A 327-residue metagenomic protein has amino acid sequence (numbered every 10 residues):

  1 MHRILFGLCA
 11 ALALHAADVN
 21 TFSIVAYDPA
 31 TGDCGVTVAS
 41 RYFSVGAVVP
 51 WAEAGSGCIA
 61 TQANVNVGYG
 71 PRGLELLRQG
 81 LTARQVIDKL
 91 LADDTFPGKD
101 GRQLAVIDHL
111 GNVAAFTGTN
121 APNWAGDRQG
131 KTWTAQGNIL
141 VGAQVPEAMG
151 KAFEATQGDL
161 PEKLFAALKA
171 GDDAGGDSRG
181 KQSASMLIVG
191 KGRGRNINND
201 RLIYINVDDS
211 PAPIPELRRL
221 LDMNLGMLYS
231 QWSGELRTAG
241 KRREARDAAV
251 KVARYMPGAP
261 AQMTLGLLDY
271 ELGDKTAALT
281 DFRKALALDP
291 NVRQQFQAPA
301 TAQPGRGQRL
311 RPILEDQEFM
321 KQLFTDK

Functional and structural regions predicted by a protein language model:
A17-F116, N120-R179, M186, D208-E244 (+3 more regions): Alpha/propeptide regions of enzymes that mature by internal proteolysis
G234-E235, L267, T301: Residue-level recognition of tetratricopeptide repeat
T238, E271-L272, G305: Register position in tetratricopeptide repeats
R242-D247, D274-D281: Structural signature of tandem alpha-helical TPR/SEL1-like repeats, specifically the intra-repeat loop/turn
V250-K251, K284: The canonical alpha-helical register within tetratricopeptide repeats
T276-R293: TPR/TPR-like (Sel1-like) alpha-helical repeat modules
N291-K327: Terminal, low-structured helical/coil segments at or just beyond the last alpha-helical repeat
